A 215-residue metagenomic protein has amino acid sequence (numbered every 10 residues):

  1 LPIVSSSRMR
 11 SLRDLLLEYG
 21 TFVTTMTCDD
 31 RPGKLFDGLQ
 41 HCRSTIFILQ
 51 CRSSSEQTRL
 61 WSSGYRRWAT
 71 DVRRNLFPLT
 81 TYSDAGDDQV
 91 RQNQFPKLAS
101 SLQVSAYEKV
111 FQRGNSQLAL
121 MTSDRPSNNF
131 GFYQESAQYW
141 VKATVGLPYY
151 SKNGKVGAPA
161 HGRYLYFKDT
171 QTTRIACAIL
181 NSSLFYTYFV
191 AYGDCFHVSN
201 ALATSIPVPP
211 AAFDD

Functional and structural regions predicted by a protein language model:
L1-I3, D30, C51-S53, A137-Y139 (+3 more regions): Short, flexible loop/turn elements at secondary-structure junctions
L1-P126, T144, G157-H161, F196-L202: Signature of N6-adenine DNA methyltransferases within the class I
L17, T21, C177-F189, P207-A211: Hydrophobic alpha-helix feature that most strongly marks membrane-spanning transmembrane helices and their immediate
I48, F132-Q134, L165-Y166, P207: Residues in well-ordered beta-strands of folded domains
N129-G146, K168-V190: Short Ser/Thr-interspersed hydrophobic loop/turn segments at strand-loop and sheet-helix junctions that line or gate
L147-T173, C177, L202: A short beta-sheet element
K152, A191-F196: Short beta-strand/turn micro-motifs at beta-sheet edges
H161-T170, D194-D215: Proline-centric
